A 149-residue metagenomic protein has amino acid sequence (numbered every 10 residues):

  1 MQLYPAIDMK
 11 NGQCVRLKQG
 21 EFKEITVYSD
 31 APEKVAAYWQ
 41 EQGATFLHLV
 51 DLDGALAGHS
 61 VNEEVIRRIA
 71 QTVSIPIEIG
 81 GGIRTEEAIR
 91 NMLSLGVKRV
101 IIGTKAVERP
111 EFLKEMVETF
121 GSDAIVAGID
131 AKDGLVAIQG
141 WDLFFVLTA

Functional and structural regions predicted by a protein language model:
M1-Q19, K132: N-terminal amphipathic alpha-helix/helix-capping segment at the start of soluble metabolic enzymes
L3-M9, L47-L49, I77-G81, V100-I102 (+1 more regions): Hydrophobic faces of well-ordered beta-strands that scaffold small-molecule active sites in alpha/beta enzyme cores
Q19-K23, L93, V97-A149: Conserved anion-binding
Y28-Q40, R84-R90, L143-A149: Short, acidic/polar
A37, R67, R90-L93, K114: Alpha-helical segments flanking ligand/cofactor-binding loops in enzyme cores
F46-E64, T104: Glycine-rich, proline-tolerant flexible connector loops at the mouths of alpha/beta enzymes
A57-G80, E111-D130: Alpha-helix-loop-beta-strand connector modules within alpha/beta enzyme cores
A70-V73, I77-R99: Catalytic cores of alpha/beta
